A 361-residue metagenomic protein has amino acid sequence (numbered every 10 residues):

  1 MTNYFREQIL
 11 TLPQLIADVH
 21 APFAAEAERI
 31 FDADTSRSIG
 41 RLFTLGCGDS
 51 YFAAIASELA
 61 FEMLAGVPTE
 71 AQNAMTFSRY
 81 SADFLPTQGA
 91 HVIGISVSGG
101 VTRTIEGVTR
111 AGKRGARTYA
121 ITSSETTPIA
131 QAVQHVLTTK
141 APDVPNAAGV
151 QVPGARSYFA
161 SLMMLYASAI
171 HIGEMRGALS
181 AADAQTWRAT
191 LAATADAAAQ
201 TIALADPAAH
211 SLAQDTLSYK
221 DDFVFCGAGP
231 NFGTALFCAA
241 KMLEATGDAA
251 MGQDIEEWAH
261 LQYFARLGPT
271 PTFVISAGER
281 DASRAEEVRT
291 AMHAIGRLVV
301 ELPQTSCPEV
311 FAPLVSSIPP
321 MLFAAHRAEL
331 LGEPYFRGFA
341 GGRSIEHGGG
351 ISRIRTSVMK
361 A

Functional and structural regions predicted by a protein language model:
N3-G40, H135-L137, D143-T270, E333-A361: Active-site phosphate/pyrophosphate-binding segments
A25-E28, R37-A193, A228, Y263-F264 (+5 more regions): Glycine-rich phosphate-binding loops that contact phosphosugars or nucleotide phosphates
V310-F336: A contiguous, mid-protein "functional segment" used to position or interact with cofactors/ions or partner subunits
